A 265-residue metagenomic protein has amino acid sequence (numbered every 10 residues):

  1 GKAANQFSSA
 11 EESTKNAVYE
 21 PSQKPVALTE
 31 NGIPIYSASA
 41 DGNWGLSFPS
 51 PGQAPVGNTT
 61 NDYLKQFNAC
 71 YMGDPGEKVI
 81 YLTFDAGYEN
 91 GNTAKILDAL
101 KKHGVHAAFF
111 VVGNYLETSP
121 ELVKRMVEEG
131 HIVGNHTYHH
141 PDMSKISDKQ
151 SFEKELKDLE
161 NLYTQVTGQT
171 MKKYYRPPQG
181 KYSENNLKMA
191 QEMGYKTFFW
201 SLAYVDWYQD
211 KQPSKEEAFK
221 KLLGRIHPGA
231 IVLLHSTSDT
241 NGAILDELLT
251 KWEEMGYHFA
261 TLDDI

Functional and structural regions predicted by a protein language model:
G1-T83, E89-K95, K102, E217 (+2 more regions): N-terminal pre-catalytic segment of deacetylase/amide-hydrolase enzymes
E77-I80, N90-N92, K101-L233: Metal-dependent polysaccharide deacetylase catalytic core of the NodB/CE4 family, i.e., the active-site-bearing domain
F84-A86, S236-T237: Short acidic donor-binding/metal-coordinating loop in glycosyltransferase active sites
L97, E160, T164, L223 (+2 more regions): Non-transmembrane alpha-helical segments in soluble domains of secreted/periplasmic/extracellular proteins
I226-D263: Catalytic grooves of carbohydrate-active enzymes
